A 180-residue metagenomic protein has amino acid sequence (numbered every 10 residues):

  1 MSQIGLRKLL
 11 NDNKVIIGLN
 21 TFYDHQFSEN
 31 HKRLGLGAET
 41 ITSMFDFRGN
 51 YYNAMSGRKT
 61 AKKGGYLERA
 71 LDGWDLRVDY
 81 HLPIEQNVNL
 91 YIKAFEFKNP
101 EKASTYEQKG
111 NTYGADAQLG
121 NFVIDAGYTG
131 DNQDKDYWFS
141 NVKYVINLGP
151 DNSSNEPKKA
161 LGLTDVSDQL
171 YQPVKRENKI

Functional and structural regions predicted by a protein language model:
S2, L6, D12-I17, Q26 (+3 more regions): Mobile, glycine-rich extracellular loop/lid and propeptide segments that shape or gate substrate/ligand access
S2-K8, T21, L36-T40, Y51 (+3 more regions): Residues on the lipid-exposed face of transmembrane beta-strands in outer-membrane beta-barrel proteins
D12-I16, T40-D46, P83-N87, A117-V123: Strand-connecting loop/turn motifs
G18-T21, K59-A61: Extracytoplasmic loops and strand-loop junctions of Gram-negative outer membrane beta-barrel proteins
L19-T21, A38, F47-G49, L90-I92 (+2 more regions): Membrane-embedded beta-strand positions of outer-membrane beta-barrel proteins
Y23-H25, G130: Short loop/turn motifs that cap or connect beta-strands within the blades of beta-propeller-type repeat domains
F27-L34, E39-N50: Amphipathic alpha-helical interface segments within eukaryotic helical scaffold and small GTPase-regulatory domains
M55-Y91, F95-S104, T112, Q118-V123 (+1 more regions): Flexible, glycine-rich linker and terminal segments associated with outer-membrane beta-barrel/transport systems
